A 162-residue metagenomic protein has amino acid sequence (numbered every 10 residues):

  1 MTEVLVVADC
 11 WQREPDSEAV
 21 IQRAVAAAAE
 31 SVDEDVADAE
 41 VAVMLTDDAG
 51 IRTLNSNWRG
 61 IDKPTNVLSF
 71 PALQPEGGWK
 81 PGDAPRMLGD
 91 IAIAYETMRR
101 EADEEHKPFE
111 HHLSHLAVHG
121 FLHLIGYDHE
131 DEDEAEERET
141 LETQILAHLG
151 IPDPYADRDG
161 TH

Functional and structural regions predicted by a protein language model:
M1-L113, L124-H162: An acidic/histidine-cluster motif and surrounding catalytic segment that typifies divalent-metal-assisted enzyme active
L116: Extended, folded domain segments that form the structural surfaces/walls around functional sites
